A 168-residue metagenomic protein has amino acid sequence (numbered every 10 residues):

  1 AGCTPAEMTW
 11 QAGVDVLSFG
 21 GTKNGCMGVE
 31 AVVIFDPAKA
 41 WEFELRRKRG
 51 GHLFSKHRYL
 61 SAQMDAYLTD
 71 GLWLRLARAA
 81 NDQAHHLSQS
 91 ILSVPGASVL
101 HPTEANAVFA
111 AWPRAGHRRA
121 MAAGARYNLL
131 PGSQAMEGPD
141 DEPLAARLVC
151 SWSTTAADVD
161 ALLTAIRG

Functional and structural regions predicted by a protein language model:
G2-A105, P113: Active-site C-terminal subdomain of aminotransferase-like
H85, I91-R167: Conserved C-terminal alpha-helix-loop-beta "cap" of PLP-dependent enzymes that closes/shapes the active-site mouth
